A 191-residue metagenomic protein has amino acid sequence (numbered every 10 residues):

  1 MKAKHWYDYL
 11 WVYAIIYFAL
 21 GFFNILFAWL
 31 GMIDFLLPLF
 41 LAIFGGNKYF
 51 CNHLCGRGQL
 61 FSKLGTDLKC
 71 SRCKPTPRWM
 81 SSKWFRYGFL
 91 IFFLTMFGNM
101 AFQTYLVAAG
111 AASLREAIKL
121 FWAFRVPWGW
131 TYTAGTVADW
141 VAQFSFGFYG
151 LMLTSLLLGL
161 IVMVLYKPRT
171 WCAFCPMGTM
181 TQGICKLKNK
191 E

Functional and structural regions predicted by a protein language model:
M1-E191: Non-ligating segments of multi-cofactor redox enzymes
